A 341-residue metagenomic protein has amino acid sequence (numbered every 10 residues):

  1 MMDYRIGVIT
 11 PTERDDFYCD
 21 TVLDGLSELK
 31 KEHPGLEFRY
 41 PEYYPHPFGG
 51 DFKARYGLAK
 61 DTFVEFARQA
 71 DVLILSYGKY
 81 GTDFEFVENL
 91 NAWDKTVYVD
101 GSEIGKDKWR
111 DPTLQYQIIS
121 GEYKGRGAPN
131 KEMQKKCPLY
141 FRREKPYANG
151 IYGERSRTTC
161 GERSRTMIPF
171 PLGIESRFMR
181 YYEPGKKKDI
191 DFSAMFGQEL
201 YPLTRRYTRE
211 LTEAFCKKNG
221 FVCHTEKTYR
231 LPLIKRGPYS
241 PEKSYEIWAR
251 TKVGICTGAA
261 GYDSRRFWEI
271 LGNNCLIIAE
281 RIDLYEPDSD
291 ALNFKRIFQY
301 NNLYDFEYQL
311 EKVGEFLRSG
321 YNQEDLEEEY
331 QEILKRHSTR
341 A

Functional and structural regions predicted by a protein language model:
M2-W268, G272, L276-F294, T339-R340: Nucleotide-sugar donor-binding catalytic core of glycosyltransferases
T21, G25, L211, Y308-K312 (+2 more regions): Alpha-helical elements of Rossmann-like donor-binding domains used by nucleotide-donor carbohydrate transfer enzymes
W93, Y300-L303, R336: Conserved aromatic
R250, K312-E315, K335: Residues within well-ordered alpha-helical secondary structure of globular protein domains
N293-N301: A short acidic/histidine/glycine-rich donor-binding loop in glycosyltransferase catalytic cores
N301-Y321: C-terminal "capping" alpha-helix adjacent to the active site of nucleotide-linked donor transferases in cell-envelope
L317-A341: A charged, aromatic-enriched C-terminal amphipathic alpha-helix characteristic of glycosyltransferases across folds
